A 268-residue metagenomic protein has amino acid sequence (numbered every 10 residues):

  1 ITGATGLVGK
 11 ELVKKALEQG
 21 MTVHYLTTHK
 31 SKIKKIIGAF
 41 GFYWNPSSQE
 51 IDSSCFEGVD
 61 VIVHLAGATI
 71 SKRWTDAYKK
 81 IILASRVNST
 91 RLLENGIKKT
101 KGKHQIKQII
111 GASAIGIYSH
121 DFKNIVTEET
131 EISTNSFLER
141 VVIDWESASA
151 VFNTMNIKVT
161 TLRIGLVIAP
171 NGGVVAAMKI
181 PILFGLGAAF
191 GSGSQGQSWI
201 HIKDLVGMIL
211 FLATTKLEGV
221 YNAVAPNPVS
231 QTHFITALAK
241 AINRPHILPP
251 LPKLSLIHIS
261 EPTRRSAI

Functional and structural regions predicted by a protein language model:
I1-Q19: N-terminal Rossmann NAD(P)H-binding glycine-rich loop of SDR-like oxidoreductase domains
S31, A39-S89: NAD(P)H-binding glycine-rich loop region in Rossmannoid oxidoreductase-like domains and their noncatalytic homologs
R91-N135: Conserved Rossmann-fold NAD(P)-dependent oxidoreductase catalytic core, especially the SDR/UDP-sugar
T134-V159: Active-site Tyr-X1-5-Lys
F152-T161, G165-Q197, I202: NAD(P)-dependent short-chain dehydrogenase/reductase
K179-G187, Q195-P228: Alpha-helical substrate-binding/gating segment
M208, L212-L256: Mid/C-terminal beta-alpha module of Rossmann-like enzyme folds, strongest in SDR-family dehydrogenases/epimerases
I257-I268: Single conserved hydrophobic/aromatic residue that forms the stacking wall/gate of nucleotide- or nucleobase-binding
